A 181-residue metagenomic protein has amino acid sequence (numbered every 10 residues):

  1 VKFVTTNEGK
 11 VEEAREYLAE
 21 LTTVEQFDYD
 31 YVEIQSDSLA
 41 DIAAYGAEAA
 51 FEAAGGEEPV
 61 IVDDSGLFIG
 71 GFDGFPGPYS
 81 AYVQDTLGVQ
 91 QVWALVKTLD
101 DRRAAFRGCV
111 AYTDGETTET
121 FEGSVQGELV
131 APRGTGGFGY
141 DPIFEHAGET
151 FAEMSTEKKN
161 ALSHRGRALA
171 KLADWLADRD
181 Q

Functional and structural regions predicted by a protein language model:
K2, G9-Q181: Anionic-ligand binding patches
